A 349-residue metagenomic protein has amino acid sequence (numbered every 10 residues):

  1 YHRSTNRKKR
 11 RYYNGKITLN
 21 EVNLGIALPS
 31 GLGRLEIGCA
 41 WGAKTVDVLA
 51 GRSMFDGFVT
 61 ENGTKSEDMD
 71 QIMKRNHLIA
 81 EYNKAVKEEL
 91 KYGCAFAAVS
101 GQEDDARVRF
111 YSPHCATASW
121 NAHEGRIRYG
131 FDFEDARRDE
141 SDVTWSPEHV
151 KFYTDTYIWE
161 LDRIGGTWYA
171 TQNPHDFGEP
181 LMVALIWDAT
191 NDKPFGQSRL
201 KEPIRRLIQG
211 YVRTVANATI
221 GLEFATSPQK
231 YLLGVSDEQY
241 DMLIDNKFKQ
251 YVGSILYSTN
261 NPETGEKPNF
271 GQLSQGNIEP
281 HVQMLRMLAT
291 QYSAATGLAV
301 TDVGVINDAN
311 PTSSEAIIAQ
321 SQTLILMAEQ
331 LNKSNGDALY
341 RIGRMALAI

Functional and structural regions predicted by a protein language model:
Y1-Y111, C115-W120: Extended, helix-rich architectural segments
R7-L35, E148-T156, I220-D237, K267-T290 (+2 more regions): Charged, low-complexity, helix/coiled-coil-prone segments
W41, A80-K87, A98-V99, E103-D105 (+7 more regions): Intrinsically disordered, low-complexity boundary segments flanking structured domains
G42-V46, D68-M73, Y82, V86 (+6 more regions): Generic structural signal of hydrophobic/aromatic residues within well-ordered alpha-helices of folded domains
S66, I72-I79, K87, Q197-I208 (+4 more regions): Generic detection of long, well-ordered alpha-helical segments
I79-G93, A97-A98, I220-E223, N277-I349: C-terminal amphipathic alpha-helical
K91, F96-L200: Extended, regular secondary-structure scaffolds
T171-A316: Extended, charged amphipathic alpha-helical segments
